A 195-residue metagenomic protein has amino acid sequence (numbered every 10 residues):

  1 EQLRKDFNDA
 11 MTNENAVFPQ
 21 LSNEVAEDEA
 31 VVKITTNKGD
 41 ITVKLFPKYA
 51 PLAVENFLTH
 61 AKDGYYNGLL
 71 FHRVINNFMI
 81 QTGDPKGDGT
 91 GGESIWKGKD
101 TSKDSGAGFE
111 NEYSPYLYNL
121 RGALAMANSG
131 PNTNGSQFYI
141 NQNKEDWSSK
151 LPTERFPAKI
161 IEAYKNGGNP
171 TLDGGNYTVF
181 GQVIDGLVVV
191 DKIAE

Functional and structural regions predicted by a protein language model:
E1-E195: Cyclophilin-like peptidyl-prolyl cis-trans isomerases
